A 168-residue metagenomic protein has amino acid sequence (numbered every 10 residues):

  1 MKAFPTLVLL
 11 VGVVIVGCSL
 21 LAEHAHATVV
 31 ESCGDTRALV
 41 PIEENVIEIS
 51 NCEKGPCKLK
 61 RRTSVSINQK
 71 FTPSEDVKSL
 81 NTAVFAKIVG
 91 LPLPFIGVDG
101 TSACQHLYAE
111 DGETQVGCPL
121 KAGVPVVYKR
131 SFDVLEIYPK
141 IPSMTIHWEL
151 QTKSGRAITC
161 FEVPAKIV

Functional and structural regions predicted by a protein language model:
K2-L7, G17-E110, A122-V168: N-terminal onset of structured domains
G112-L120: Extracellular adhesion/glycan-binding regions together with long Ser/Thr- and acidic-residue-rich low-complexity tracts
